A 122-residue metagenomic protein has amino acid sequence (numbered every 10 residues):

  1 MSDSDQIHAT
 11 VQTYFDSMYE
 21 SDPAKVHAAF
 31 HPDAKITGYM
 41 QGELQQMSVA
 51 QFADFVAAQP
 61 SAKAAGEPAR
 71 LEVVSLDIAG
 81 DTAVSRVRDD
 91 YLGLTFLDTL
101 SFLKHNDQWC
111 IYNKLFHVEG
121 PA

Functional and structural regions predicted by a protein language model:
M1-A24, A28-P32, A50, A122: Short, low-complexity N-terminal intrinsically disordered segments enriched in polar/charged residues
D3-A9, K35-Q41, Q45-T95: Surface-exposed, charged secondary-structure patches
P32, D81, D107-Q108: Beta-strand-connecting loop/turn residues
T95-A122: Short beta-strand edge/turn micro-motifs at domain boundaries
